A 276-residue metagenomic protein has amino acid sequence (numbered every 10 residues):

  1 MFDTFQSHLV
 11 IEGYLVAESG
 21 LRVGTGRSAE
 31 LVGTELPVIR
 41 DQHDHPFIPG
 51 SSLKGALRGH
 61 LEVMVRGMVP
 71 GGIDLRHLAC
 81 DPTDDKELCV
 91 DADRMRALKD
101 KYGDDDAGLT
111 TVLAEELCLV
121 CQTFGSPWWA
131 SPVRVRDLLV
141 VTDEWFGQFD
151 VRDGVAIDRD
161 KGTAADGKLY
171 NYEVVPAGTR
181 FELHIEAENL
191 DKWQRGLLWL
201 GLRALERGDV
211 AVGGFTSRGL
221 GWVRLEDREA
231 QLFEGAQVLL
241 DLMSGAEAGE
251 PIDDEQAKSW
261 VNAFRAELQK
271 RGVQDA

Functional and structural regions predicted by a protein language model:
M1-A276: RNA-binding basic/glycine-rich loop and surface signature characteristic of RAMP-family CRISPR effectors
